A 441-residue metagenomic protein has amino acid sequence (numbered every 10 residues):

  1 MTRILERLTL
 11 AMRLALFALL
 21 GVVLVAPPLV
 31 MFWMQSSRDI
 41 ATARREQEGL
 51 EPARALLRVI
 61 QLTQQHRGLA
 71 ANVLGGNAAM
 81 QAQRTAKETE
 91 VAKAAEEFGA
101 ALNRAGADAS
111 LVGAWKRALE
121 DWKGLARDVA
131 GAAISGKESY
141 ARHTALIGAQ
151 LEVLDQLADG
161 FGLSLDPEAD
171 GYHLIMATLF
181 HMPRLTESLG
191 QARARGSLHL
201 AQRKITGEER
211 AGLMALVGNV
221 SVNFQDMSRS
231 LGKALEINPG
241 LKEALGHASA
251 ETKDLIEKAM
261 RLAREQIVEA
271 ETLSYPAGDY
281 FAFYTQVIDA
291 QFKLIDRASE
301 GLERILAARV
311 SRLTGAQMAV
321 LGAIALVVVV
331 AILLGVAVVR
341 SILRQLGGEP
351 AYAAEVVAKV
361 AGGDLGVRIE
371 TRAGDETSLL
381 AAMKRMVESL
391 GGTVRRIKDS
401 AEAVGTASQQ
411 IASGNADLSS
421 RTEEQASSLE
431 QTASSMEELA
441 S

Functional and structural regions predicted by a protein language model:
M1-A331, G335-V339: Hydrophobic alpha-helical segments
L8, L174-I175, A325, G348-A351 (+2 more regions): Short hydrophobic/aromatic segments of transmembrane alpha-helices and their interfaces
M31-R38, V329-V360, S389-G392, R396-D399 (+1 more regions): Cytoplasmic juxtamembrane "membrane-exit" helices immediately C-terminal to transmembrane segments
L57-I60, G148, P183-T186, G190 (+6 more regions): Alpha-helix N-cap/helix-start motif at coil-to-helix transitions, marked by capping-box chemistry
G75-A78, P183, E187, K204 (+6 more regions): Residues in soluble alpha-helical coiled-coils and helical-bundle/repeat scaffolds
T85, A92, T285, F292 (+4 more regions): Generic alpha-helical structural signal
A351-L380, K384-A440: Long, heptad-repeat coiled-coil alpha-helices that serve as cytosolic signaling/dimerization stalks in transmembrane
